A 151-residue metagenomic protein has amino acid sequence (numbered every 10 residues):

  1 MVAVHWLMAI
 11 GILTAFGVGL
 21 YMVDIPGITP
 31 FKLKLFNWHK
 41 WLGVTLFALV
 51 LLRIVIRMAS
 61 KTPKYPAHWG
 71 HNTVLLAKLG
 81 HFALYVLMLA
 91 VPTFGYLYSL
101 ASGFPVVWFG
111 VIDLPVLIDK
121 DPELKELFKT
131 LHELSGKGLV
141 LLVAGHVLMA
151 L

Functional and structural regions predicted by a protein language model:
M1-L151: Membrane-embedded alpha-helical bundles that constitute the cytochrome b-like, heme-associated redox core of multi-pass
